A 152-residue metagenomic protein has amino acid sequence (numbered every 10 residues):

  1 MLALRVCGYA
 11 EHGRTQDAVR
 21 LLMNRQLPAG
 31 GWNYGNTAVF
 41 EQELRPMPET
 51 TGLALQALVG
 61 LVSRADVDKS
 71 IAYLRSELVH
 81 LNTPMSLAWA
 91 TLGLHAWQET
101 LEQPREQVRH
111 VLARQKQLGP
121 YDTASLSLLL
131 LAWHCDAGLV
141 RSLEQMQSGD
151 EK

Functional and structural regions predicted by a protein language model:
M1-R20, P28-K69, E77-P104, Q117-K152: An alpha-helical repeat/solenoid feature that recognizes helix-turn-helix modules
N24, R75-S76, L112-A113: Amphipathic alpha-helical segments of tetratricopeptide repeats
V108-R109: Protein-protein interaction modules outside structured cores
